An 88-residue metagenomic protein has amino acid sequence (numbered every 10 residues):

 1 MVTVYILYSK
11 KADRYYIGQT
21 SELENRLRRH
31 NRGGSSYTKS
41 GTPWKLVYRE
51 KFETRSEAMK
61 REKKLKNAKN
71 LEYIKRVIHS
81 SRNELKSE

Functional and structural regions predicted by a protein language model:
M1-P43, R49-F52, M59-L71, R76-E88: GIY-YIG nuclease catalytic motif and its immediate N-terminal context
